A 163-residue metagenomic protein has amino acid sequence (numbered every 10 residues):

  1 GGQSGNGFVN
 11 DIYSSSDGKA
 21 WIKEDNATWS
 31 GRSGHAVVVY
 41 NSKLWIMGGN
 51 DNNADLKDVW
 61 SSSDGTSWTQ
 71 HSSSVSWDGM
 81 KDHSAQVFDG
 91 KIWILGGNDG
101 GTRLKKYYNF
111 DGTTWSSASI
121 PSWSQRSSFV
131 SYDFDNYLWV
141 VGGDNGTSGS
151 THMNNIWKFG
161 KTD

Functional and structural regions predicted by a protein language model:
G1-D163: Kelch-like beta-propeller repeat domains
